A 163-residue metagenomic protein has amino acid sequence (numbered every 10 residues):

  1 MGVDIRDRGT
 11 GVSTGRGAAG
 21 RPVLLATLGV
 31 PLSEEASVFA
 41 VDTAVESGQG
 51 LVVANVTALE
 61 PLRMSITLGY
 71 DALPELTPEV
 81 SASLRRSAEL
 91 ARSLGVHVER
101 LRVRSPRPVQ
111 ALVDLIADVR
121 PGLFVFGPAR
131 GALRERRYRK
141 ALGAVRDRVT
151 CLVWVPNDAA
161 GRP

Functional and structural regions predicted by a protein language model:
M1-A18, R92-F124, A160-P163: Structural beta-alpha unit
T14-G69, V96, R148-V149, N157-D158: Small/aliphatic-rich secondary-structure junction motif
S33, V80, S105-P106, E135: A conditional alpha-helix N-cap/helix-loop micro-motif detector
V38-F39, A111-L115, K140-A141: A short acidic, amphipathic alpha-helical/loop segment
A44, A91, I116, V145-R146: A generic structural signal for well-ordered alpha-helical segments
G69-A72, A117-V119, L142-A144: Short, hinge-like loop/turn segments at secondary-structure boundaries
D71-A82: A short acidic, glycine-rich active-site loop that binds or catalyzes chemistry on phosphate/adenosine moieties
L123-R148, R162-P163: Glycine-rich, Arg-bearing micro-motifs that act as flexible, cationic patches
